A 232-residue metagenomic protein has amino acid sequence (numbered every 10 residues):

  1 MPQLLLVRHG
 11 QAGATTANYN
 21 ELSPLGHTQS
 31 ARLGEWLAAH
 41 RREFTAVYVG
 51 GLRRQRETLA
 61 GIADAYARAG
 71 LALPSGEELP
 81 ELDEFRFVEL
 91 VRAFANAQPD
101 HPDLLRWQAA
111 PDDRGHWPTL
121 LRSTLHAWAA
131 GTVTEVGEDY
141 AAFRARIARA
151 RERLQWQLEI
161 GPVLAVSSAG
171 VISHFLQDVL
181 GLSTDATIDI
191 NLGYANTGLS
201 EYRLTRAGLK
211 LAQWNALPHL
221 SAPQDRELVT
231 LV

Functional and structural regions predicted by a protein language model:
M1-P2, F85-D112, A141, W156-P162 (+1 more regions): Acidic, low-complexity terminal tails and accessory targeting/binding regions of phosphate-metabolizing enzymes
Q3-L5, G10-G61, D139-R144, A148: Loop-to-helix element that buttresses phosphate recognition and phosphoryl-transfer chemistry
V7, L79-E81, W214: Conserved beta-strand termini and adjacent loop/short-helix elements that scaffold enzyme active sites in alpha/beta
G10, A169, N215-L217: Active-site metal-binding loops of divalent metal-dependent hydrolases
E35-T119: Phosphate-coordination/substrate-recognition cap region in phosphate-metabolizing enzymes
D103-A142: Short glycine/proline- and acidic residue-enriched helix-loop micro-motifs that form flexible lids or anion-recognition
T134-V163: A mid-sequence, solvent-exposed acidic-amphipathic segment
L164-F175: A short beta-strand-loop-alpha-helix capping motif that often carries His-Thr
